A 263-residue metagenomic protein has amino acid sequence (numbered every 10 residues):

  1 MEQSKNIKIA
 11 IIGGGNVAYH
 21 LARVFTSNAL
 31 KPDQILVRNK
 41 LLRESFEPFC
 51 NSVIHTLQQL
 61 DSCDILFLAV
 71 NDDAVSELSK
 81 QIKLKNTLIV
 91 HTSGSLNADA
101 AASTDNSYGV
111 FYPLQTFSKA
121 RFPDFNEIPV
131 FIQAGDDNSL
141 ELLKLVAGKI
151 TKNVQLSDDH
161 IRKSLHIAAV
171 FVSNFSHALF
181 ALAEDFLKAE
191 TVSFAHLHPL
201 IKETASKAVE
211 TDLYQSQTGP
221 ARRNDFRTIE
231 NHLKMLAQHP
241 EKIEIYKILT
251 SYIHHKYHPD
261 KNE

Functional and structural regions predicted by a protein language model:
M1-H55: NAD(P)+-binding Rossmann beta1-loop-alpha1 motif at the extreme N-terminus of oxidoreductases
K5-I7, D64, T87, I128: Nucleotide donor/acceptor-binding cores
I11-I12, L68, I132: Hydrophobic Val/Ile/Leu positions in short beta-strands of Rossmann-like dinucleotide-binding domains
V17, L30-K31, N51, T87 (+3 more regions): Short phosphate-binding/catalytic loops that engage adenosine nucleotides
L21, F49, F122-S164, V170-V209: Internal alpha-helical scaffold of NAD(P)-dependent oxidoreductase catalytic cores
L21, K40-F122: Rossmann-like NAD(P)(H) cofactor-binding subdomain of soluble oxidoreductases
K202-E263: Interdomain hinge/lid region at the active-site interface of Rossmann-like NAD(P)-dependent oxidoreductases
